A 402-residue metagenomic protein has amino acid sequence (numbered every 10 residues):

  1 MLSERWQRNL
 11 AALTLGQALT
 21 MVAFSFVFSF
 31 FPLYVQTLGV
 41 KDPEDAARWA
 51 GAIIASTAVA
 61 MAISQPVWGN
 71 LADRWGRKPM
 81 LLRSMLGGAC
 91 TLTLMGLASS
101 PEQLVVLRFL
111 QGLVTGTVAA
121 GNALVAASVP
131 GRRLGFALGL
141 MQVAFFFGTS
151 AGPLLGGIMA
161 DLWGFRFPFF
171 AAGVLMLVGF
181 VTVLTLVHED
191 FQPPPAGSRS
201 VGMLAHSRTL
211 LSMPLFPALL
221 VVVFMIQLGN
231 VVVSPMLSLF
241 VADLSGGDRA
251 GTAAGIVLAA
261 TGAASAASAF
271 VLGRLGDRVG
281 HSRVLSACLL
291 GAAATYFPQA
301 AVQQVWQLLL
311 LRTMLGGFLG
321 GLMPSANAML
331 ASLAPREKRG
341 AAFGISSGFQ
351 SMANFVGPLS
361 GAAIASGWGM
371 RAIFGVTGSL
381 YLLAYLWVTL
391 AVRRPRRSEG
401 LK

Functional and structural regions predicted by a protein language model:
M1-Q7, E189-L220, K402: Juxtamembrane intracellular "pre-TM" segments in multi-pass secondary transporters
W6-L33, M213-V232, T313: Pair of pore-lining "gating" transmembrane helices in MFS-fold secondary transporters
F30-A47, M236-T252: Short amphipathic helix-loop junctions that connect adjacent transmembrane helices in Major Facilitator Superfamily/SLC
A52-W68, A259-V271: Central cavity-lining transmembrane alpha-helices of secondary-active solute carriers, predominantly the Major
I63-S99, G276-S282: Conserved MFS/SLC helix-loop-helix module at the cytosolic interface between two early adjacent transmembrane helices
T91, E102-L110, T295, W306-M314: Paired small-residue
L107-F145, M329: Cytoplasmic helix-loop-helix junction between adjacent transmembrane helices in 12-TM secondary transporters
F180-G197, L390-G400: Helix-loop junctions on the cytosolic side of multi-pass membrane transporters, especially the intracellular loop
